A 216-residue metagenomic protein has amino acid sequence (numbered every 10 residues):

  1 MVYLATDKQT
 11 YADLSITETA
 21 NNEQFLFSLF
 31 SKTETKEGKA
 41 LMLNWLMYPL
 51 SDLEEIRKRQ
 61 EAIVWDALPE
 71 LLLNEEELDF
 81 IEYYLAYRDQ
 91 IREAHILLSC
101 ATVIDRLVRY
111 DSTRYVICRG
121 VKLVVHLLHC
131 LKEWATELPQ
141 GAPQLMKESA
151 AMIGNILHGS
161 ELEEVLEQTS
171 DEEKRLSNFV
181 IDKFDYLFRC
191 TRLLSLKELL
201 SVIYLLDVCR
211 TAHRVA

Functional and structural regions predicted by a protein language model:
M1-A216: Conserved amphipathic alpha-helical "coupling/scaffold" segments that transmit conformational changes between domains
